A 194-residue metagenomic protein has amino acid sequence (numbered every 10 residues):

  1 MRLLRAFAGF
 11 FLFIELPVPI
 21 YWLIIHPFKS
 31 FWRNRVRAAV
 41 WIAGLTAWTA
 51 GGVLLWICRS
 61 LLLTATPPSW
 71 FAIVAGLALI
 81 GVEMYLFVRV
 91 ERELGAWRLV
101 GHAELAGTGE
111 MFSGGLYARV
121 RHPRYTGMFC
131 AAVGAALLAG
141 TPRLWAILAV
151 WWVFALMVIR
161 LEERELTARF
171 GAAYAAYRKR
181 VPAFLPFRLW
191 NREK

Functional and structural regions predicted by a protein language model:
M1-S113, A131-K194: Membrane-anchoring alpha-helices and their flanking helix-loop junctions
I42, L116-F129: Membrane-interface loop-to-helix entry segments
